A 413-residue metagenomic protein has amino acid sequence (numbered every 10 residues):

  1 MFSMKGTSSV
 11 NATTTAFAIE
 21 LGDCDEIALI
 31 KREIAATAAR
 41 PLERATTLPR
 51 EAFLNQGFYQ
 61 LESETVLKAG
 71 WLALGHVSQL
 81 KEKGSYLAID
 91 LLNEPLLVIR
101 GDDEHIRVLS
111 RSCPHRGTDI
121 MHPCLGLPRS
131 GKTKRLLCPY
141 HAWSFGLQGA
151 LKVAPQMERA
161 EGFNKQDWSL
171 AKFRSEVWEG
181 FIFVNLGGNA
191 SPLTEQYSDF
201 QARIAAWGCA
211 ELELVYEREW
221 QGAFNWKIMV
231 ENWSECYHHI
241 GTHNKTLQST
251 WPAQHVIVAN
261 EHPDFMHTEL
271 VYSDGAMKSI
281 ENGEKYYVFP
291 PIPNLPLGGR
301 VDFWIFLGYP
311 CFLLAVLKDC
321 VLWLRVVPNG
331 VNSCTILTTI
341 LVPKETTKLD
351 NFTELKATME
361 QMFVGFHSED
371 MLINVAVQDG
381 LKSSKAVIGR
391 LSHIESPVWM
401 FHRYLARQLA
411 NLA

Functional and structural regions predicted by a protein language model:
F2-C124, R174-E176: N-terminal pre-ligand scaffold of iron-sulfur
F2-I19, I99-R100, H105, E176 (+1 more regions): C-terminal catalytic domain of Rieske-type non-heme iron oxygenases
I27-Q56, L125-P139, A171-V177, H255-Y286: N-terminal short leaders/motifs
A38, R44, R116, L147 (+4 more regions): Glycine-rich, flexible loop/turn motifs
P49-R50, H76, N164, P192 (+1 more regions): Short, solvent-exposed coil/turn linker segments
K68-K81, A154-R159, I305-P310: Short Pro/Gly-enriched beta-strand edge/turn motifs at strand-loop
Q79-G188, P192-A202: Rieske [2Fe-2S] iron-sulfur-binding domain
